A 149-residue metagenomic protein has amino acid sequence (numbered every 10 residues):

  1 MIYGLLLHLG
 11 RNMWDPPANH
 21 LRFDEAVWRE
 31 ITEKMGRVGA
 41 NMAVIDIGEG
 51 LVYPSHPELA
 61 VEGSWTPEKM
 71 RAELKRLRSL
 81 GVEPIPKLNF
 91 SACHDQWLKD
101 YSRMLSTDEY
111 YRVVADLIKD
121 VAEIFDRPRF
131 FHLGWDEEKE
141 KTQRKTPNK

Functional and structural regions predicted by a protein language model:
M1-Y3: Extreme N-terminal starter segment of soluble prokaryotic enzymes
L6-K149: Aromatic-lined carbohydrate-binding surfaces of glycoside hydrolases
